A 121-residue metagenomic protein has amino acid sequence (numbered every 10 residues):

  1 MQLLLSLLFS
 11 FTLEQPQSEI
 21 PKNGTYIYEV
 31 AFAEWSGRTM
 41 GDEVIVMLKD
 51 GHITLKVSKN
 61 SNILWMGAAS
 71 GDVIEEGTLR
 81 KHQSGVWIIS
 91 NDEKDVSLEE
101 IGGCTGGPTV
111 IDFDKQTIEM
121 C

Functional and structural regions predicted by a protein language model:
M1-L7: Sec-dependent signal peptide recognition, specifically the positively charged N-region followed immediately by
L3, G107, E119-C121: Residue-level signal for functionally critical sites in structured catalytic/ligand-binding pockets
L3, P16, K81-S84: Positively charged, low-complexity intrinsically disordered regions
F9, L13-M40, K115-E119: Tryptophan-anchored aromatic micro-motifs
F32-R38, L48-T105, K115: Contiguous, well-ordered beta-strand patches that form the walls/edges of small beta-barrel/beta-sandwich domains
D42-V44: Periodic aromatic/glycine/histidine/acidic cluster detector with a strong bias toward beta-strand repeat architectures
I111-F113: Acidic/polar residues at beta-strand termini and the immediately following turn/coil
